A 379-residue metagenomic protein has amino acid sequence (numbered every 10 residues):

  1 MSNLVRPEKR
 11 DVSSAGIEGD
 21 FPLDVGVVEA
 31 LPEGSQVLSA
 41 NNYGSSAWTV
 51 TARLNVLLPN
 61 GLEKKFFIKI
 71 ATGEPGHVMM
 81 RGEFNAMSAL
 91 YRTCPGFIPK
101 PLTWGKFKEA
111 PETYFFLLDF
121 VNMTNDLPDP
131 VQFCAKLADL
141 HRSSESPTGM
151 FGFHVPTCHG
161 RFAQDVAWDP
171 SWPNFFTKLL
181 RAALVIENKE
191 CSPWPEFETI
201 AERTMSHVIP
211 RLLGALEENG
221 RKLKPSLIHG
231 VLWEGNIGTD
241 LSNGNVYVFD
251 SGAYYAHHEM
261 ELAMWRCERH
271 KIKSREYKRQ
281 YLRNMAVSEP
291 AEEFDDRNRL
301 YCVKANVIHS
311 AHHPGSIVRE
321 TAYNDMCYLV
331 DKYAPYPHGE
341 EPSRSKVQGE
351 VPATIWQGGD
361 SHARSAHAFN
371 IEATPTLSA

Functional and structural regions predicted by a protein language model:
S2-A40: Juxta-kinase regulatory segment immediately upstream of eukaryotic protein kinase catalytic domains
L23-L31, K106-E109, E145-H229, D240-N243 (+1 more regions): An alpha-helical support segment within catalytic cores of ATP-dependent transferases
A30, D139-S143, N324-K332: C-terminal alpha-helix
E33-S39, W194-I200, A286-D295: Short, surface-exposed acidic
N41-N174, K178: ATP-binding pocket architecture of kinase catalytic cores
W172-T177, R181, V185, K222-L227 (+5 more regions): Active-site Asp-x-Gly
H309-A379: ATP/Mg2+ or Mg2+-diphosphate-binding catalytic cores that bind nucleotide phosphates or diphosphates via glycine-rich
